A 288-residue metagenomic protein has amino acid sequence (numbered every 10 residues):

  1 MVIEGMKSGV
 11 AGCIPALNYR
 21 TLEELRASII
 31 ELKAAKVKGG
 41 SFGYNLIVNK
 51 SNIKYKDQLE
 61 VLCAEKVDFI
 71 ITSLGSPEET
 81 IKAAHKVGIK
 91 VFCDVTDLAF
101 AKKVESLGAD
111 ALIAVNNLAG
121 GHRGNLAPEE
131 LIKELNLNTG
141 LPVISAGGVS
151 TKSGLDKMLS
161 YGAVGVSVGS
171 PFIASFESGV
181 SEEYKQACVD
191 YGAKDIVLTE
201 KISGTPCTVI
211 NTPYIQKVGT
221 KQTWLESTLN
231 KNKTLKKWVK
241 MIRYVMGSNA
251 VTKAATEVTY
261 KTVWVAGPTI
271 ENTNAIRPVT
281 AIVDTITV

Functional and structural regions predicted by a protein language model:
M1-P142: Active-site entrance/lid segments in N-terminal catalytic domains of soluble metabolic enzymes
P128-G140, I144, S150-V288: Conserved active-site-proximal phosphate/metal-binding subdomains
